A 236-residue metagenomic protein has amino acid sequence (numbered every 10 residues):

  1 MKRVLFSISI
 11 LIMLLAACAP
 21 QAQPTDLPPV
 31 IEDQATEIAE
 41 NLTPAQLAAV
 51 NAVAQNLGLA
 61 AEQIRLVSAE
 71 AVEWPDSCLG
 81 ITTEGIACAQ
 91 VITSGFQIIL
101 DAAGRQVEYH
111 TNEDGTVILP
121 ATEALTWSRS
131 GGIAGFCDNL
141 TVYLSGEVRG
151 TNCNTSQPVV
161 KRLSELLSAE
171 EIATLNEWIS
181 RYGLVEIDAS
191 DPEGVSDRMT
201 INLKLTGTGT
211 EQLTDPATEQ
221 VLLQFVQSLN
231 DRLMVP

Functional and structural regions predicted by a protein language model:
M1-I8: Bacterial N-terminal signal peptides that target proteins for export
I10-L47, N51, P236: Ser/Thr-rich, Proline-interspersed low-complexity disordered segments
I38-P75, I172-T174: Short, non-transmembrane alpha-helical segments in secretory-pathway proteins
L59-A61, T93-G95, P120-T122, G135-C137 (+2 more regions): Extracytoplasmic
E62-H110: Exposed beta-strand-loop-beta-strand "reactive/processing" segments of non-cytosolic proteins
E70-I86, A169-P192: Charged, amphipathic alpha-helical segments
S77-A89, T93-F96, W127-S128, G135 (+2 more regions): N-terminal post-signal-peptidase region of extra-cytosolic proteins
A103-G132, E186-P236: Short, well-ordered, aromatic-rich surface patches in folded extracellular/luminal domains
